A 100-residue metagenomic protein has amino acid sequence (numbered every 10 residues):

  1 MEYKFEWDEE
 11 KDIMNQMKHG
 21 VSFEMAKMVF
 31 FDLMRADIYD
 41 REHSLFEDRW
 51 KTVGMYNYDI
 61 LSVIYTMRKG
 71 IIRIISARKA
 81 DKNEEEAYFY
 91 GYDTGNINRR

Functional and structural regions predicted by a protein language model:
M1-R100: Ribonuclease/tRNase effector modules and their secretory precursors
